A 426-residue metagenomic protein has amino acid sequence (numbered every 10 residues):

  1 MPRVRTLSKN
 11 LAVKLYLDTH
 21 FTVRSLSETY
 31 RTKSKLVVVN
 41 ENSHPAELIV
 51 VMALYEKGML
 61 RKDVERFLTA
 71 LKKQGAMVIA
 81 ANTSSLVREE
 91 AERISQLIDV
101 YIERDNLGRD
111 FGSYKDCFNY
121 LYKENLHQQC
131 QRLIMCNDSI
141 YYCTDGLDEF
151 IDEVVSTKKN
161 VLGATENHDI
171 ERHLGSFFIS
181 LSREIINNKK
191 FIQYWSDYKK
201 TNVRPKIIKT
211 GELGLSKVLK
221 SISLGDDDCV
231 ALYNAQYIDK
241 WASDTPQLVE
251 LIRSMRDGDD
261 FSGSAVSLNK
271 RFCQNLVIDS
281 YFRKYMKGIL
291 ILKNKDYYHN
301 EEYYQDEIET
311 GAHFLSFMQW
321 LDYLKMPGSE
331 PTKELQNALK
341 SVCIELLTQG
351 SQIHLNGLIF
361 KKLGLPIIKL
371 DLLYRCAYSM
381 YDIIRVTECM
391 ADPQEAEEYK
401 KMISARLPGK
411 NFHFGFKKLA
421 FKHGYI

Functional and structural regions predicted by a protein language model:
M1-I426: ER/Golgi luminal nucleotide-sugar-dependent glycosyltransferases, focusing on the catalytic module
